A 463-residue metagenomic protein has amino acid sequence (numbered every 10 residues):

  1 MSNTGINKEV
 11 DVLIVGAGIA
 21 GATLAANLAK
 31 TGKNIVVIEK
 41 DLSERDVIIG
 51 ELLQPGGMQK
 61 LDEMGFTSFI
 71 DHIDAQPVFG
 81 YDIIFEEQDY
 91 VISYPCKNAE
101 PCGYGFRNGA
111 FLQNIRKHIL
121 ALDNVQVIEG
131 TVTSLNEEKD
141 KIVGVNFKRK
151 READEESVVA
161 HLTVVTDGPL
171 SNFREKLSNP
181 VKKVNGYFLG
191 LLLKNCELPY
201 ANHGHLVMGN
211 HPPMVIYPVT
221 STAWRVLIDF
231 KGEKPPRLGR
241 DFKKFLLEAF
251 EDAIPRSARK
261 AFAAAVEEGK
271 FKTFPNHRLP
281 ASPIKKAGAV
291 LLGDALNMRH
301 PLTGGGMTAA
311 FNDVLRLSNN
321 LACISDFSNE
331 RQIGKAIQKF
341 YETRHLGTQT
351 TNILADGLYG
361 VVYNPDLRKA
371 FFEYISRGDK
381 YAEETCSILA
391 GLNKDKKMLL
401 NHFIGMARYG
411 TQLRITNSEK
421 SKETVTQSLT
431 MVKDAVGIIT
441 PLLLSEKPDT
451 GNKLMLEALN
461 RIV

Functional and structural regions predicted by a protein language model:
S2-V10, Q59, E63, T67-I70 (+3 more regions): Conserved N-terminal helical subregion
A17-G18: Glycine-rich Rossmann-fold phosphate-binding loop(s) that bind the pyrophosphate of adenine dinucleotide cofactors
A29-I49: Glycine-rich FAD pyrophosphate-binding loop
L42-D62: Conserved N-terminal glycine-rich FAD pyrophosphate-binding loop of Rossmann-like flavoproteins
K176-L177, Y187-Y217, L238, S257-A265 (+1 more regions): Flavin-dependent oxidoreductases
H205-P235, A253, I284: Active-site substrate-recognition segment that forms the wall of the catalytic cavity or substrate channel
K234-Y341: FAD/FMN-dependent oxidoreductases across multiple families
N319-V463: C-terminal helical "tail/cap" subdomain of flavin- and related membrane-associated enzymes
